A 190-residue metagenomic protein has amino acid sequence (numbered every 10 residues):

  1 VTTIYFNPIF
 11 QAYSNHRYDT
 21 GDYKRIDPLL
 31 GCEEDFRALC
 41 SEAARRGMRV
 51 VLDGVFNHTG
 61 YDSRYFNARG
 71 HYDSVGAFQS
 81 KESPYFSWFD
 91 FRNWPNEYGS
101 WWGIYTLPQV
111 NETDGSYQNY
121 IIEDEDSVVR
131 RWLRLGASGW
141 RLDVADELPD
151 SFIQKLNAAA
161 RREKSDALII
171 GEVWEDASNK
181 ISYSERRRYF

Functional and structural regions predicted by a protein language model:
V1-A38, L156-A158, K164: Aromatic-lined carbohydrate-binding/catalytic grooves of carbohydrate-active enzymes
I4-F6, V50-L52, W140, I169-G171: Hydrophobic faces of well-ordered beta-strands that scaffold small-molecule active sites in alpha/beta enzyme cores
I9, G54-V55, V173-W174: Short strand-turn motif at the edge of the Rossmann-like AdoMet-binding core
N15-D27, F56-G99, S182-F190: Aromatic- and acidic-residue-enriched segments that line the glycan-binding/catalytic groove of carbohydrate-active
D19-E33, Y65, I104-I122, A137-E147: The substrate-binding groove and active-site-proximal loops of carbohydrate-active enzymes, especially glycoside
E33-L52: C-terminal EAL-domain catalytic cores of bacterial cyclic di-GMP phosphodiesterases
C40, A44, H58, S63 (+4 more regions): Active-site-proximal helices and loops of the catalytic beta/alpha 8
